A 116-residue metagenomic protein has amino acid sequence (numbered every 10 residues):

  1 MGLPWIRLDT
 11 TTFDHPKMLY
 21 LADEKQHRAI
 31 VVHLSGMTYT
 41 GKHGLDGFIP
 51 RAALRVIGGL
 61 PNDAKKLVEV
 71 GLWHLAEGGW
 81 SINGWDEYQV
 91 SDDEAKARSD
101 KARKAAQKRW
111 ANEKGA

Functional and structural regions predicted by a protein language model:
M1-K96, N112-K114: Positively charged, structured surface patches that bind polyanionic biopolymers
S99-A116: Calmodulin-binding IQ motif alpha-helix
